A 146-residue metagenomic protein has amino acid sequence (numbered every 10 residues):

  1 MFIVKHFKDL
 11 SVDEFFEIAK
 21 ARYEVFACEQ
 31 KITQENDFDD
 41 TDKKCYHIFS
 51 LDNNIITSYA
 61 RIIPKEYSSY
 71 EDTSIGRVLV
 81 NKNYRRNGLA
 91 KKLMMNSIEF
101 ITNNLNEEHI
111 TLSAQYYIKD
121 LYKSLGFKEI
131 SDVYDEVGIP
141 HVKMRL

Functional and structural regions predicted by a protein language model:
M1-D37, D42-I56: Short amphipathic alpha-helix that is part of the acyltransferase structural core
F49, I55-K65, D72-L79: Conserved beta-strand in the GNAT
K65-I75, R85, N104-E108, G138-P140: A conserved beta-turn-beta hairpin within the catalytic core of GNAT-like acetyltransferases that forms part
V80, R86-E99: Conserved acetyl-CoA-binding loop-helix of GNAT-fold acetyltransferases
N83-R85, L121-S124: Acidic/histidine-enriched, beta-strand-rich ligand/metal-binding domains
L93, I118-L121: Conserved short alpha-helix immediately C-terminal to the canonical SAM/SAH-binding motif I of Rossmann-like
M94, I101-A114: Conserved GNAT acetyl-CoA-binding A-motif
T111-S113, K123, K128-K143: Conserved catalytic-core motifs of GNAT/GCN5-like acyltransferases
